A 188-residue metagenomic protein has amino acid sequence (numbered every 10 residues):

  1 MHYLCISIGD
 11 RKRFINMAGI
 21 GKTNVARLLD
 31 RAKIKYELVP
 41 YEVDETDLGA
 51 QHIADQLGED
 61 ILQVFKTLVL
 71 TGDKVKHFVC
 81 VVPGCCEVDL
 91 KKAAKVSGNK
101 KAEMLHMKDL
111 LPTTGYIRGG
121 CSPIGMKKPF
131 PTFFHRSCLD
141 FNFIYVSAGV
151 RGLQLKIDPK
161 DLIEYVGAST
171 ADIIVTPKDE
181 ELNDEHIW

Functional and structural regions predicted by a protein language model:
H2-W188: Extended, low-hydrophobicity, polar/charged segments
